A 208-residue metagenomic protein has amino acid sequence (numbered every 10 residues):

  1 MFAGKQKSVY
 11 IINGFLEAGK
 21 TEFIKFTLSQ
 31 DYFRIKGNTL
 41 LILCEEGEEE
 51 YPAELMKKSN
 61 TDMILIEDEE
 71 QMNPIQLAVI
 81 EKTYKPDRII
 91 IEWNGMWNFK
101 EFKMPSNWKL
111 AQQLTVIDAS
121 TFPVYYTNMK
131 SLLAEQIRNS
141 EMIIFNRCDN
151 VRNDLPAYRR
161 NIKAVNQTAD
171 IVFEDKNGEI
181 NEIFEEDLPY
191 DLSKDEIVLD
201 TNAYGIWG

Functional and structural regions predicted by a protein language model:
F2-Q112, V116-V124: Nucleotide-state-sensitive switch-loop elements of NTP-binding domains
S29-Q30, S59-M63, L110, L132-I137 (+2 more regions): Short, low-complexity, polar/charged sequence segments that are solvent-exposed and flexible
L41-I42, S131, Y158, I180: Residue-level signal for alpha-helical context at structural boundaries
R88-N166, D170-F173: Phosphate/Mg2+-binding loops and adjacent switch elements in nucleotide/diphosphate-handling enzyme cores
V151-G208: C-terminal accessory "lid"/substrate-recognition subdomains
